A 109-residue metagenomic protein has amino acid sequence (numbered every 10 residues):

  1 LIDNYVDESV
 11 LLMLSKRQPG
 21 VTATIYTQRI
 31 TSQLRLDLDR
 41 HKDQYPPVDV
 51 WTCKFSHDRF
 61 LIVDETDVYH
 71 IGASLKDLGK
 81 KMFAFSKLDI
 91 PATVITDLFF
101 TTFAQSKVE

Functional and structural regions predicted by a protein language model:
I2-E109: PLD/PLD-like phosphodiesterase catalytic module centered on the HKD motif
